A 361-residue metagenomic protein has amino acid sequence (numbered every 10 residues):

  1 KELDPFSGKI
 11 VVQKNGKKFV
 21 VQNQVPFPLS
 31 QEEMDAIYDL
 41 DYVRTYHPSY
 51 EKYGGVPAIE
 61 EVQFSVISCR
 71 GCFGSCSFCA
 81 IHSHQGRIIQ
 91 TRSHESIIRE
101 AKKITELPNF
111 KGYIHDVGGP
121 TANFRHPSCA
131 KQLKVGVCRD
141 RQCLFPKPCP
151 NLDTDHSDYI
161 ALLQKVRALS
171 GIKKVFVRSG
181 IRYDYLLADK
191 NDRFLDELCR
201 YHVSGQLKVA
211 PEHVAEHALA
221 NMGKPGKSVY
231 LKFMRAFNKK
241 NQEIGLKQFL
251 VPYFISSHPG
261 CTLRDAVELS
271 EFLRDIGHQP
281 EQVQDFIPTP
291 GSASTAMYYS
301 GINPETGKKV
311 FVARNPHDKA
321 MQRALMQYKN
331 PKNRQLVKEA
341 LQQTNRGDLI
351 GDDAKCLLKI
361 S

Functional and structural regions predicted by a protein language model:
K1-V62, P331, K338-I360: Flexible, acidic/Gly-rich N-terminal and inter-domain linker regions that tether and position cofactor-handling modules
V20-F27, V62-C69, S83, R87-H94 (+6 more regions): Hydrophobic alpha-helical scaffolding
I37, C76, I97, V209 (+2 more regions): Conserved, mostly hydrophobic/aromatic
I37, S128-S157, A220-S228, F272-R274 (+2 more regions): Radical SAM enzyme [4Fe-4S]-AdoMet core and its adjacent flexible, acidic and glycine-rich loops/tails across
E51-A80, T105, Y113: N-terminal pre-triad scaffold of radical SAM enzymes
S65-S77, R87-S96, E100, I104 (+1 more regions): Cysteine-centered iron-sulfur cluster-binding motifs in ferredoxin-type domains/subunits of redox enzymes
K103-V251, I255-P259: Conserved SAM/AdoMet-binding glycine-rich loop
F194, H258-D275: Catalytic cores of alpha/beta
